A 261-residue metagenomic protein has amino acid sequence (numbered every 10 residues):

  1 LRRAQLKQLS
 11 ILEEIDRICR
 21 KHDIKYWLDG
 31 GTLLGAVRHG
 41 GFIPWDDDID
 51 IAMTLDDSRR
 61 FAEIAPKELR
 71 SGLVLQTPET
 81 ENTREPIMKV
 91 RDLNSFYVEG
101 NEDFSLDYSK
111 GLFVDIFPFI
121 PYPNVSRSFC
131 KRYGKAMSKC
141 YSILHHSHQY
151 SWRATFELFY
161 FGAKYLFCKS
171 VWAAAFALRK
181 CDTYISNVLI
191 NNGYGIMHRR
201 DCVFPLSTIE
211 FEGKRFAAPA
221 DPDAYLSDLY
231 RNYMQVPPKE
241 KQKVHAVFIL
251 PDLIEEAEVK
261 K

Functional and structural regions predicted by a protein language model:
L1-H22, A65-N124, S142-Q149, R153-L229 (+1 more regions): Conserved catalytic core of two-metal-ion nucleotidyltransferases
D16-I49, M53, S58: Active-site nucleotide-donor binding segment shared across nucleotidyl transfer reactions
R59-E63: Short, conserved charged micro-motifs
V125-R132: A short secondary-structure junction signal
M137: A contiguous, mid-domain pocket- or channel-lining segment that forms the substrate-recognition surface
